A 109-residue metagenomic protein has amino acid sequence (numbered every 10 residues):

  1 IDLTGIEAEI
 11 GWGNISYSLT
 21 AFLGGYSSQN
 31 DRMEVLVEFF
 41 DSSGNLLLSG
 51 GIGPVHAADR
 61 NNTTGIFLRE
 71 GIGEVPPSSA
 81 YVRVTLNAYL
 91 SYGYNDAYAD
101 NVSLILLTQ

Functional and structural regions predicted by a protein language model:
I1-L19, N62-T63: Extracellular/lumenal carbohydrate-interaction signature centered on repeated Trp-anchored short motifs
D2-E9, Y26-S27, G73-S78, Y89-Y92: Short, surface-exposed loop/turn segments at beta-strand-coil junctions that are enriched for proline with nearby
Y17-L23, L68-G71, A80-Y89, V102: Extracellular beta-strand-rich recognition modules
L19, S28-F40: Beta-strand acidic-aromatic groove motif in beta-rich domains, primarily in extracellular
G25, V37, L46-G50, D100: Single-stranded nucleic acid-binding surfaces, predominantly the OB-fold ssDNA-binding core
S27, D41-N45, T108: Solvent-exposed strand-loop boundary residues in beta-sheet-rich modules
Q29-D31, T64-G65, P76, A88-T108: Extracellular carbohydrate recognition
G44-Y81, Y92: Extracellular carbohydrate recognition and processing domains and analogous Trp-centered ligand-binding platforms
